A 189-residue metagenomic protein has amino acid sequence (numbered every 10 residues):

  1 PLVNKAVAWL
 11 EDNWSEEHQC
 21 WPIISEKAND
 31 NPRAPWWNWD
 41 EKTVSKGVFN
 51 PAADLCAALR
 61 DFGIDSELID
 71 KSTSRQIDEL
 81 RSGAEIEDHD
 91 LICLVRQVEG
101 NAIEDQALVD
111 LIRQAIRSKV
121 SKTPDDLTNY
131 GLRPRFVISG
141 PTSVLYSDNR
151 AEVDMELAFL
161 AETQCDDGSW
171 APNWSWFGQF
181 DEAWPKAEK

Functional and structural regions predicted by a protein language model:
P1-K189: Preference for long, amphipathic alpha-helical scaffolds in soluble/luminal domains and all-alpha bundles
